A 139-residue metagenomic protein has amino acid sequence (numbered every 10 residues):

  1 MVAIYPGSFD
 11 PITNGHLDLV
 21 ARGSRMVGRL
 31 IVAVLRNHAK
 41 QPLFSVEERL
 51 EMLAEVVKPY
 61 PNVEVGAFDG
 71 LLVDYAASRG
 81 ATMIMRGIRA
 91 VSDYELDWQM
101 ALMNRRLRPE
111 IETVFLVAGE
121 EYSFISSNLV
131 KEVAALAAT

Functional and structural regions predicted by a protein language model:
M1-T139: Nucleotidyltransferase catalytic core that binds NTPs
